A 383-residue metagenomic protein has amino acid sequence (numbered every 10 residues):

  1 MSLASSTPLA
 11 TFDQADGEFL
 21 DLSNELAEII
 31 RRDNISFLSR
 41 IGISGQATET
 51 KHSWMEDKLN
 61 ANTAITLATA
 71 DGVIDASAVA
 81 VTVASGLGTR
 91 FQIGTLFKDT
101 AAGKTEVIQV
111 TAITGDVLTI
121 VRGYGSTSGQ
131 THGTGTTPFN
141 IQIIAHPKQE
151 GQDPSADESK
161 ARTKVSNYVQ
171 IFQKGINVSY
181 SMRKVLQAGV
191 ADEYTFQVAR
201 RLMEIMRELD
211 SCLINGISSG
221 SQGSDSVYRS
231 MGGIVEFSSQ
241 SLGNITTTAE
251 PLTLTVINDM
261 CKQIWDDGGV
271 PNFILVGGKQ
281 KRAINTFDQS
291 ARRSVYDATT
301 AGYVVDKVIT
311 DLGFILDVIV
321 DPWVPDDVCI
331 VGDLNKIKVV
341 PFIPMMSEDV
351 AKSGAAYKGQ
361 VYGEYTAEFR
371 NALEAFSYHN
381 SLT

Functional and structural regions predicted by a protein language model:
S2-Q46, K51, M55-D57, S166-Q170 (+3 more regions): Sequence/fold signature of self-assembling virion shell proteins
S6-Q130: Autoprocessing Asn-cyclization modules and mimics
N34-T63, Q197, E208, C212 (+4 more regions): Glycine-enriched, solvent-exposed interface loops adjoining structured elements
S85-T89, T100-I176: Small/polar beta-strand repeat architecture
G86-I93, K104, S126-Q130, R282-I284 (+3 more regions): Short, surface-exposed beta-strand/loop "edge" segments at domain boundaries and coil↔beta transitions
I108, N272, Y357: Residue-level detector of short, conserved catalytic/binding motifs and their immediate flanks
K160-V256: Alpha-helical scaffold segments that mediate packing/assembly in large oligomeric complexes
E204, E208, C212, D259-G268 (+3 more regions): Extracellular/virion structural assembly segments
